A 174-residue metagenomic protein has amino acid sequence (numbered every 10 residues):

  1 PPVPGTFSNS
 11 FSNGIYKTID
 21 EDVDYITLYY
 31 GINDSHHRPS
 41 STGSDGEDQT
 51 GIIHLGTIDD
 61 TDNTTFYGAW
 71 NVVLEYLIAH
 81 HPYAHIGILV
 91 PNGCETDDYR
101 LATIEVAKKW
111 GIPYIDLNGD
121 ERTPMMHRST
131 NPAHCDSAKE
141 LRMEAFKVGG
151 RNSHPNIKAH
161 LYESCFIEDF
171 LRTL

Functional and structural regions predicted by a protein language model:
P1-D60: Conserved SGNH/GDSL esterase-like catalytic core that processes O-acyl groups on lipids and polysaccharides
P1-P2, D24-Y30, H85-V90, P113-L117: Structural recognition of the beta-strand scaffold that forms the well-ordered cores of secreted hydrolase catalytic
I15-E21, I78-H80, T173-L174: Surface-exposed acidic, glycine-flexible loop patches that form ligand/cofactor-binding and adhesion interfaces
V23-Y25, Y76, I88-V90, Y162-F166: Extracellular low-complexity, Gly/Ser/Thr-rich intrinsically disordered linkers and protease-sensitive activation/hinge
T57-T65, C94, P155: Alpha-helix N-cap and loop-to-helix initiation/capping positions
F66-W70, H160: Aromatic/hydrophobic pocket-lining residues that form the small-molecule binding cavity in soluble enzyme cores
A69-E105, K109: Active-site segments of SGNH/GDSL-like serine hydrolases that catalyze O-acetyl group transfer/hydrolysis on lipids
N92-L174: Catalytic His-Asp segment of secreted/periplasmic serine-dependent ester chemistry enzymes
